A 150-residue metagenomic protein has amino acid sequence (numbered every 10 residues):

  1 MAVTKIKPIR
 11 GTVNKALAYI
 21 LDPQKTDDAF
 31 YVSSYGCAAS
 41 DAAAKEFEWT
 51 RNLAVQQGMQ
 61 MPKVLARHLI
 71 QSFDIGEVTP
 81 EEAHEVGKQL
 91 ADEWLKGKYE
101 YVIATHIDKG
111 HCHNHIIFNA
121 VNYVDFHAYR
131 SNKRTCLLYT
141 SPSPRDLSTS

Functional and structural regions predicted by a protein language model:
M1-S141, R145: N-terminal nicking endonuclease/strand-transfer module with a His-rich metal-binding environment and a catalytic Tyr
